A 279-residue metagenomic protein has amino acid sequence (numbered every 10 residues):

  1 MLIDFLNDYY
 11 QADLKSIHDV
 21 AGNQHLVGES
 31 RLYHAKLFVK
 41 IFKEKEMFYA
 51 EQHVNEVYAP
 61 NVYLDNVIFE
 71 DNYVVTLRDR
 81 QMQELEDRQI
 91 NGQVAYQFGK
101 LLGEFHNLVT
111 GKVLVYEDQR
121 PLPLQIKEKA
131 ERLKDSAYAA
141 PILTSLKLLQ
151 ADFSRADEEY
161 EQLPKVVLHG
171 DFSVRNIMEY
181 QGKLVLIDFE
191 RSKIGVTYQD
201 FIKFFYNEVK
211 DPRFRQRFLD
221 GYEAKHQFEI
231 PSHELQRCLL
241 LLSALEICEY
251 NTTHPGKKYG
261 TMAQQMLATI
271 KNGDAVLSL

Functional and structural regions predicted by a protein language model:
L2-N7, T110-G170, G273-D274: An alpha-helical support segment within catalytic cores of ATP-dependent transferases
I3, H34-V75, E86-N107, R213: A conserved alpha-helical element in kinase catalytic cores
L6-L32: ATP-binding glycine-rich phosphate-binding loop
H25-R31, S154-Q199: Active-site acidic catalytic loop and adjacent metal/ATP-binding pocket of ATP-dependent phosphoryl transfer enzymes
Y73-Q89, K127-D135, A244-K257: A glycine-centered beta->alpha junction motif in the catalytic cores of kinase/phosphotransferase enzymes
Y198-F228, L240-T269: Active-site activation/catalytic loop segments of kinase-like enzymes and analogous catalytic loops in related
E234-L235: Long, Pro/Ser/Thr-rich low-complexity/intrinsically disordered regulatory tracts in eukaryotic proteins
K271-L279: Membrane-interface aromatic/basic loop that binds lipid-linked glycans or pyrophosphate carriers, typified by
